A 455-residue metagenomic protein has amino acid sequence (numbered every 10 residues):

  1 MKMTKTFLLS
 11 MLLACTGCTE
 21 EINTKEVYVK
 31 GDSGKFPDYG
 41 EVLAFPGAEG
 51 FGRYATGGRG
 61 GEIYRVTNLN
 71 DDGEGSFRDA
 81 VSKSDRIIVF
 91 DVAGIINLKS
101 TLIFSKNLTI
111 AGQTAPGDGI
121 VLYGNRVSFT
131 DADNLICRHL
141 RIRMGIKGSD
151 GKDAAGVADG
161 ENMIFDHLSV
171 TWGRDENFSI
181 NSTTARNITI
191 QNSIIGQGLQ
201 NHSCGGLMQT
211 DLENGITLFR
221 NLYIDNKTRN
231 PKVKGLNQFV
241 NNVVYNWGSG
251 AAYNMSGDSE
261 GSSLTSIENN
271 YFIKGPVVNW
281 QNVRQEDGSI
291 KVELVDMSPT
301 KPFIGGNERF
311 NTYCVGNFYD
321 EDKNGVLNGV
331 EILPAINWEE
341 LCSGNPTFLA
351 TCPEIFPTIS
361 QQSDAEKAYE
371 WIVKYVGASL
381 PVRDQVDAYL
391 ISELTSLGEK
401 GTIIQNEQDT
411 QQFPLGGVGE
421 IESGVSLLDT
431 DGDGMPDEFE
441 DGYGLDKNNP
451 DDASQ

Functional and structural regions predicted by a protein language model:
C15-K35: Bacterial Sec-dependent N-terminal signal peptides
L43-I88: Acidic Gly/Asp/Thr-rich repetitive segments characteristic of extracellular carbohydrate-active and adhesion proteins
R78-S84, I95-A111, I120-R138, M144-E161 (+1 more regions): Extracellular beta-strand-rich solenoid/capping regions of secreted or surface-exposed proteins that bind or remodel
N107, G112, D133-M144, D159-R174 (+4 more regions): Right-handed parallel beta-helix
Y123-S128, G148-G156, W172-S182, L199-T210 (+3 more regions): Extracellular beta-strand/beta-solenoid scaffold signature
V233-P414: Extracellular beta-rich repeat passengers
N324, D429-D433, D437: Acidic carboxylate motifs that coordinate Ca2+ or other divalent cations, activating on Asp/Glu
E422-L428, E438-Q455: Proline-centered structural pivot motif
